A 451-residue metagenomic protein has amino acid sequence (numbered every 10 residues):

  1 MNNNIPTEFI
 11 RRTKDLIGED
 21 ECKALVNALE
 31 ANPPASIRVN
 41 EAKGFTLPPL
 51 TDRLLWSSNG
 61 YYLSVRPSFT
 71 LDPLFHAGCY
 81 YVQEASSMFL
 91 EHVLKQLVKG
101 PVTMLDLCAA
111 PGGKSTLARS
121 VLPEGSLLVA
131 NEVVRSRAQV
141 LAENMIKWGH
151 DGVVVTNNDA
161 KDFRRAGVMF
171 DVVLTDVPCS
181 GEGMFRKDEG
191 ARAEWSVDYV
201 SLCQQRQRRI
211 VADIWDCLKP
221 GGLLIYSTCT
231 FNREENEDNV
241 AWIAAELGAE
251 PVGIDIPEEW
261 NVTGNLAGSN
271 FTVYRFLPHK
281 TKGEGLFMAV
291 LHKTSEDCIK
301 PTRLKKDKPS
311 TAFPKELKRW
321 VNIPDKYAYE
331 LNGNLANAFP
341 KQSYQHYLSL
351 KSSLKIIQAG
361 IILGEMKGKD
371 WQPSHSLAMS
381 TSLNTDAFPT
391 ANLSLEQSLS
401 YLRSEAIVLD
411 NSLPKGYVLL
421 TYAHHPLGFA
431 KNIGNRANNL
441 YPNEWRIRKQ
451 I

Functional and structural regions predicted by a protein language model:
M1-G44, E284-L286, T294-I451: Polybasic, low-complexity RNA-engagement segments
P33-F89: Conserved AdoMet
G100-A110: Conserved class I S-adenosyl-L-methionine
P111-E124: Conserved SAM-binding loop of SAM-dependent methyltransferases across substrates and taxa, primarily the Class I
P123, L218-P220: Helix-to-beta-strand junctions that scaffold the AdoMet/dcAdoMet cofactor pocket in Class I SAM-dependent enzymes
N131-V168, T175: S-adenosyl-L-methionine
S136, D171-D213, I225, C229-E237 (+1 more regions): Mobile active-site "lid"/loop adjacent to the S-adenosyl-L-methionine
F170, L223-Y226, F231-N337: Class I S-adenosyl-L-methionine
